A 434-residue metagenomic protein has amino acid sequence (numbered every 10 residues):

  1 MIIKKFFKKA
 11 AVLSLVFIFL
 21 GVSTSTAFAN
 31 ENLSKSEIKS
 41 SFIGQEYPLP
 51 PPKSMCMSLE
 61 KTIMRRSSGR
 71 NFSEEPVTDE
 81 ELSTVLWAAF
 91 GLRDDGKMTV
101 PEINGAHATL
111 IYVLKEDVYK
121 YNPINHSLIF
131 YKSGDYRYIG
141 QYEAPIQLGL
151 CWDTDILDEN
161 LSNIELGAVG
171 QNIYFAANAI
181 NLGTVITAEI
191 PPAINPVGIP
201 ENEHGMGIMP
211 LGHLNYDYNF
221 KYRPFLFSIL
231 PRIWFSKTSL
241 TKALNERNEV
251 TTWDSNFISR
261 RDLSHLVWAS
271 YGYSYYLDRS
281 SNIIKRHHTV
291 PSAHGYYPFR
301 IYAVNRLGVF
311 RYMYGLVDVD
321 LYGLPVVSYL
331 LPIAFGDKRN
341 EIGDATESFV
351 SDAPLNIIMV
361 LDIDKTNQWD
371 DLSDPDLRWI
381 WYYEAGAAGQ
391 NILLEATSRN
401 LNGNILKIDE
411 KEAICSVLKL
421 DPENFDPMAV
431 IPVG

Functional and structural regions predicted by a protein language model:
M1-E37: Secretory targeting signatures
N30, A188, G205-M206, K407 (+1 more regions): Short loop/turn and capping residues at structural boundaries
N30-E31, Y121, D155, D364: Short linear, low-complexity motifs centered on an aromatic residue
L33-I146, D217-A353: N-terminal amphipathic, basic helical "cap/leader" segment at the start of enzyme domains
R66, V85, I111, I146-P196 (+5 more regions): Small-aliphatic-rich amphipathic alpha-helix that forms the alpha element of a beta-alpha
A88, L114, C151, G212 (+3 more regions): Structured loops at beta-to-helix junctions and adjacent beta-edge loops in soluble globular domains
I103, V185-I186, E201, A293 (+1 more regions): Short, surface-exposed helix-loop/turn micro-motifs enriched in polar/charged residues
V197-K221, L418-G434: A glycine-rich helix N-cap at a beta->alpha junction
